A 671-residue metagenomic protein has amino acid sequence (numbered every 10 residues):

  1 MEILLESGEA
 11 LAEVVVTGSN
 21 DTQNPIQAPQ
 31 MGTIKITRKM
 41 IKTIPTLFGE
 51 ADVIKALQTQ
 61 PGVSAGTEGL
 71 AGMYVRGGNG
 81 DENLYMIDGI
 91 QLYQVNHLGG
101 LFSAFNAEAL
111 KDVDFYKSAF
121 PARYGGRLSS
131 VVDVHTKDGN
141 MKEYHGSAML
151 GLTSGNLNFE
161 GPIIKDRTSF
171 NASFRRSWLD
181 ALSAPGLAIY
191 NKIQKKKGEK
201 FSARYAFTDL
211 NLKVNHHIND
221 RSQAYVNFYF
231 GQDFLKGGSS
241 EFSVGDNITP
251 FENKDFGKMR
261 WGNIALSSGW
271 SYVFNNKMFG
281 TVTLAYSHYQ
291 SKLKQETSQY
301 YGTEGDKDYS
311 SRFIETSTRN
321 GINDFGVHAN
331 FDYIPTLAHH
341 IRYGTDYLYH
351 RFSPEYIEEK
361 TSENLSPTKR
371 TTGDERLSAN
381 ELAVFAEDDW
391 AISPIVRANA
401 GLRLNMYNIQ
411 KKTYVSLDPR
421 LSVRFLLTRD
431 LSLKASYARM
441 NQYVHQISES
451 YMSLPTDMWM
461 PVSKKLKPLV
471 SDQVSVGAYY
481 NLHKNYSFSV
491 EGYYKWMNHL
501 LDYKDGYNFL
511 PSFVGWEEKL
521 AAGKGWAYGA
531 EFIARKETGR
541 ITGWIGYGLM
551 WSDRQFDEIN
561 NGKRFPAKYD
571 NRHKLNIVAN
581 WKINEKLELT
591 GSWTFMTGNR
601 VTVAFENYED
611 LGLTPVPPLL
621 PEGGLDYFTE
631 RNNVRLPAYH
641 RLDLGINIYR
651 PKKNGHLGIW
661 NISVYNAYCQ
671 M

Functional and structural regions predicted by a protein language model:
E2-P45, E50, I54-K55, G80 (+1 more regions): Short, acidic, small-residue-rich periplasmic hinge/interaction motif at the N-terminus of Gram-negative outer-membrane
T43-P45, I90-K117: Short acidic/polar hinge/loop motifs at secondary-structure boundaries that mediate gating or recognition
T59-Q60, A104-S147, N156: A beta-strand signature from Gram-negative outer-membrane beta-barrel systems, especially the internal plug domain
T153-R176, I193-G238, K258-G280, Y286 (+2 more regions): Transmembrane beta-barrel wall of Gram-negative outer-membrane proteins
A181, K586, F595-E622, R635-M671: C-terminal beta-signal and adjacent terminal beta-strands/loops of Gram-negative outer-membrane beta-barrel proteins
Q290, E358-E359, D430-V474, Y494-E517 (+3 more regions): Surface-exposed extracellular loop regions of Gram-negative outer-membrane beta-barrel proteins, predominantly
D324-G326, T372-L377, A383, S463 (+3 more regions): Outer membrane beta-barrel strand-and-loop segments of large Gram-negative receptors, especially TonB-dependent
Y494-W496, V514-V603: Gram-negative outer-membrane beta-barrel transporters
